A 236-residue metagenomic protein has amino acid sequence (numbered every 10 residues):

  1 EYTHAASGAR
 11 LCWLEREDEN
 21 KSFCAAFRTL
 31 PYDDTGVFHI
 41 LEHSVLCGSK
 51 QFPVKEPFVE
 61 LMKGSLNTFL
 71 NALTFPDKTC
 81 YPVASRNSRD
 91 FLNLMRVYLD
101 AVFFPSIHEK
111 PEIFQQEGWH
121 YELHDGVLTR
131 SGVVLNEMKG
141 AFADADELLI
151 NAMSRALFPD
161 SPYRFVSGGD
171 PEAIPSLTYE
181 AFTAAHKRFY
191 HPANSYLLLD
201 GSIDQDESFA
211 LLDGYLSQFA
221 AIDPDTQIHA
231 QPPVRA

Functional and structural regions predicted by a protein language model:
E1-D18: N- or domain-start disorder-to-order transition segments that initiate the globular core
E19-F23: Short, conserved catalytic-motif segment at the N-terminal edge
A26-G36: Short pre-active-site segment immediately N-terminal to the catalytic Zn-binding motif
L30, S44, G48-P53, P57-R235: Charge-rich, well-structured scaffold segments of protease-associated domains
T35-C47: Active-site recognition of the HExxH zinc-binding catalytic motif
